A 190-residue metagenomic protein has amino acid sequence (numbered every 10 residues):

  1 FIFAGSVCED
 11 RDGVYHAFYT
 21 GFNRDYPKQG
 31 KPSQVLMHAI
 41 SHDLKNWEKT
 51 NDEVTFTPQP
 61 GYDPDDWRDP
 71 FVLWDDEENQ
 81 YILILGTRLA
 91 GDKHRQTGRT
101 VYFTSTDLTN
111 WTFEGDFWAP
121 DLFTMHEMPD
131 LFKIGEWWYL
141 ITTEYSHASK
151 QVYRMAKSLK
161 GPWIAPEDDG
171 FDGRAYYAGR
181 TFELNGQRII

Functional and structural regions predicted by a protein language model:
F1-D69, W74-M128, K133-R174: Beta-rich carbohydrate-recognition and catalytic domains
W163-E167, A175-I190: Polar, glycine-rich mid-to-C-terminal structural blocks that act as macromolecule-binding/assembly scaffolds
